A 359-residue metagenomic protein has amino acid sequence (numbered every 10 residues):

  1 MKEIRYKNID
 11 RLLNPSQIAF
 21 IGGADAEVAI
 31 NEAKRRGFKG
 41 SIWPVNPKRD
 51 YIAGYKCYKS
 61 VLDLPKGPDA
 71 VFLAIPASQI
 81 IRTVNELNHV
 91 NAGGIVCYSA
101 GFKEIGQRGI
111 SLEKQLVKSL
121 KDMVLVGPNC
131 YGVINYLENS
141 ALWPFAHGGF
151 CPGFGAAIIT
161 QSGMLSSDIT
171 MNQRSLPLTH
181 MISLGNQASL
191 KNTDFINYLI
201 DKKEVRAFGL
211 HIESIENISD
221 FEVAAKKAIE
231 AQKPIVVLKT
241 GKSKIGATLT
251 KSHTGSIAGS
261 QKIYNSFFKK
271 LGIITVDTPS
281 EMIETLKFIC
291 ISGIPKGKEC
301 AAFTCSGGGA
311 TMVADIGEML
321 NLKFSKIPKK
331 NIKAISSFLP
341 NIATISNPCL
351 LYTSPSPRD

Functional and structural regions predicted by a protein language model:
M1-S354, R358: Catalytic-core regions of core metabolic enzymes, especially those transforming organic acids/acyl-group intermediates
